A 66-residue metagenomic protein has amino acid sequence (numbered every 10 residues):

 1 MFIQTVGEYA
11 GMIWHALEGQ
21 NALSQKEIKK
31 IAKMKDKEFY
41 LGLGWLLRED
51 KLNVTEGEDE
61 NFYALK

Functional and structural regions predicted by a protein language model:
M1-F2, E49: Long, low-complexity, charged/polar intrinsically disordered regions in eukaryotic proteins
F2-A10, S24, E56-K66: Short, cationic-aromatic polyanion-contact patches
T5-I31: Short amphipathic alpha-helical interface segments
E18, G44, R48: Residue-level detection of the helix-turn-helix DNA-binding "recognition helix"
I28, Y40, G57-E58: Short loop/turn and capping residues at structural boundaries
M34-W45: Short amphipathic alpha-helical interaction segments
L47-G57: A short, conserved structural fragment
